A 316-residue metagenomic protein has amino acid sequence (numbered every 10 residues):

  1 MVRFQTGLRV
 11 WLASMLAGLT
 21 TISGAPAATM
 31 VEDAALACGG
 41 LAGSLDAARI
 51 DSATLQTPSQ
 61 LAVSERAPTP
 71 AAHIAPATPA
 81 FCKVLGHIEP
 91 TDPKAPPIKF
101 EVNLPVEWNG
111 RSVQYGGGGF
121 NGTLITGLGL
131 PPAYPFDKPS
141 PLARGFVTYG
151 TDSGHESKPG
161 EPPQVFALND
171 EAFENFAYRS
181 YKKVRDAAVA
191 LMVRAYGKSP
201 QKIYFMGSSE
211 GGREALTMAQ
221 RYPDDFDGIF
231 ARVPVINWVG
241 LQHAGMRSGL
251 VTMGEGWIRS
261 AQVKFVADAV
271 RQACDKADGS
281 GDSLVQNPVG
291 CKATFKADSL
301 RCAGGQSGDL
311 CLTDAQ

Functional and structural regions predicted by a protein language model:
V2-L12: Bacterial N-terminal signal peptides that target proteins for export
W11-T21: Bacterial N-terminal signal peptides
A27-R111, L124-G129, Y134-F136, A267 (+2 more regions): Catalytic-loop region of hydrolases
N109, G117-P200, H243-A244, V251: Cap/lid segment of the alpha/beta-hydrolase catalytic domain
F205-G207, R232: Short beta-strand immediately N-terminal to the catalytic nucleophile in serine-hydrolase-like folds
G207-G211, A215: Gly/Ala-rich beta-loop-alpha elbow adjacent to hydrolase catalytic centers
T217-A219, D224-Q316: A catalytic-pocket lid/entrance helix-loop region that shapes and gates access to the active site across common
